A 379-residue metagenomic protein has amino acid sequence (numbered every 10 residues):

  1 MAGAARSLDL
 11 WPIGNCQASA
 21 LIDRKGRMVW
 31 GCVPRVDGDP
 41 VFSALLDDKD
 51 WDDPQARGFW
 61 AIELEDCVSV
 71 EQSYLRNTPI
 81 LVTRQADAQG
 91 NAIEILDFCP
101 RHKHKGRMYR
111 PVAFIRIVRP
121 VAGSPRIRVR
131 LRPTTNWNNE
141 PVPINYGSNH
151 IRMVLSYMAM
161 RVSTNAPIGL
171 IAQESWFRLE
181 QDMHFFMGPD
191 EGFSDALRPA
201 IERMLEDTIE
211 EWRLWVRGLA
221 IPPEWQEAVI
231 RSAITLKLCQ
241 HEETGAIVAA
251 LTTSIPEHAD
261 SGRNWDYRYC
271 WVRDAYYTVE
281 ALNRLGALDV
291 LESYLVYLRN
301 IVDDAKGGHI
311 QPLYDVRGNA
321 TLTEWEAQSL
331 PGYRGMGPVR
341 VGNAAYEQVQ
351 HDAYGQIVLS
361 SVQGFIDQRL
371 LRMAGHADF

Functional and structural regions predicted by a protein language model:
M1-F379: Acidic, mature catalytic/reactive cores of soluble proteins
